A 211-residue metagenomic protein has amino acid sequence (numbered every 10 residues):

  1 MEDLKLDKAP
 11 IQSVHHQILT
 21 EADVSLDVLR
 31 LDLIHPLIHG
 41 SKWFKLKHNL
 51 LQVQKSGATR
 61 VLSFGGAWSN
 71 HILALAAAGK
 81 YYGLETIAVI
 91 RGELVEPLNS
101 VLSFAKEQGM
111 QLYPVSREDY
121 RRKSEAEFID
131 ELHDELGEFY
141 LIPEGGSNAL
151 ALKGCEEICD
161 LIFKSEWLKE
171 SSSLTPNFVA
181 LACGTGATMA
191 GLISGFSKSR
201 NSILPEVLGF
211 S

Functional and structural regions predicted by a protein language model:
M1-S211: PLP-dependent amino-acid enzyme catalytic core
